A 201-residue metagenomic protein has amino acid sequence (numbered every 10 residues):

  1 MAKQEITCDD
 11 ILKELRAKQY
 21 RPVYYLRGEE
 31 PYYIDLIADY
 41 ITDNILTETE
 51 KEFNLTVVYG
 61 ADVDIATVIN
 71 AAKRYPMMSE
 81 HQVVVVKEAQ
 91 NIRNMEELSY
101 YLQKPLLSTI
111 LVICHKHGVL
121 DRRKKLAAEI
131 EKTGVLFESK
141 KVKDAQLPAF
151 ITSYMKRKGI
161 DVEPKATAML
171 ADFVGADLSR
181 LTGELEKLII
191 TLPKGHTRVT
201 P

Functional and structural regions predicted by a protein language model:
M1-P201: Conserved beta/loop motifs at nucleotide-recognition and modification sites
